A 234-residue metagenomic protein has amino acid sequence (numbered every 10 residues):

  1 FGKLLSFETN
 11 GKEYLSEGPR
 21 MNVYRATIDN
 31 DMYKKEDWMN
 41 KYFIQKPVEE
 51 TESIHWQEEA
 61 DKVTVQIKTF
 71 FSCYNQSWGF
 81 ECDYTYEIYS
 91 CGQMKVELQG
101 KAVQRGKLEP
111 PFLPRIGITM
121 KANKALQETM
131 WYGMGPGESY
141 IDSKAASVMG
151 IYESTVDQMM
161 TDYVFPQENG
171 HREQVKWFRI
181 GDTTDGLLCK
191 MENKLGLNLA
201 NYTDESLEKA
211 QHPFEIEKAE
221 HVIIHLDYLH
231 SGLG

Functional and structural regions predicted by a protein language model:
F1-G234: Beta-strand/loop-rich accessory regions of lumenal/periplasmic or secreted enzymes, predominantly carbohydrate-active
